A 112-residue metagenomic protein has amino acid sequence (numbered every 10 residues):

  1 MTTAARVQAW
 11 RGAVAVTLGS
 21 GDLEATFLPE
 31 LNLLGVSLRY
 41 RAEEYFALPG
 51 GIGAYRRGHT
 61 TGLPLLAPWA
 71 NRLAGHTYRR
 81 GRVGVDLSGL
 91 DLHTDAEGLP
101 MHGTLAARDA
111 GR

Functional and structural regions predicted by a protein language model:
M1-R112: Surface-exposed acidic/polar loop and edge beta-strand patches at domain peripheries
